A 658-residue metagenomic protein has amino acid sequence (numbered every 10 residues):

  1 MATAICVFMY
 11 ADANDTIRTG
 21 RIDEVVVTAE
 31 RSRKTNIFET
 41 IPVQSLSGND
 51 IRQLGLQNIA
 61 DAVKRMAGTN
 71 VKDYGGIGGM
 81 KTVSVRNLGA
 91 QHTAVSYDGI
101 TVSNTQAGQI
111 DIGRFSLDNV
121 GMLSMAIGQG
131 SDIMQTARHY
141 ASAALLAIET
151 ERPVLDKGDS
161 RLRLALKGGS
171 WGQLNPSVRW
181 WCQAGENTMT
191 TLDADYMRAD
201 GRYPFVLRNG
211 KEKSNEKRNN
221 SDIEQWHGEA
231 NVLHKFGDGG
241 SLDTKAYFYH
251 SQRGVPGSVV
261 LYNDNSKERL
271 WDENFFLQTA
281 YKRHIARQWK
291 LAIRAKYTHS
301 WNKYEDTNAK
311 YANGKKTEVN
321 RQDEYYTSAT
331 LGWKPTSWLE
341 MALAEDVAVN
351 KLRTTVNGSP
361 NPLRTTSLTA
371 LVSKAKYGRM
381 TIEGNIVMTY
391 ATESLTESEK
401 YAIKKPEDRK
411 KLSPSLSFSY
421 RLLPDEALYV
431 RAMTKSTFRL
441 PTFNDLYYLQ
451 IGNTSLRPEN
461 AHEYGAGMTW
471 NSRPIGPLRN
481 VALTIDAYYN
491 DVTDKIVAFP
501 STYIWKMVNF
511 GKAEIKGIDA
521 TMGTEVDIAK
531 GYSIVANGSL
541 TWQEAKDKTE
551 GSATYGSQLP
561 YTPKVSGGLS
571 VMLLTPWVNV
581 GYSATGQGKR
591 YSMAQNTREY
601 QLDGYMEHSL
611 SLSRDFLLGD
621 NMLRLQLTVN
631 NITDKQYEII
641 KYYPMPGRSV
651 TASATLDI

Functional and structural regions predicted by a protein language model:
D12-R52, A60, M125: Short, acidic, small-residue-rich periplasmic hinge/interaction motif at the N-terminus of Gram-negative outer-membrane
A60, K64-T101: Extracytoplasmic beta-strand/coil segments of soluble accessory domains associated with Gram-negative outer-membrane
L117-R163: A beta-strand signature from Gram-negative outer-membrane beta-barrel systems, especially the internal plug domain
G168-R198, N209-Q252, E273-K290, T336-L339 (+4 more regions): Transmembrane beta-barrel wall of Gram-negative outer-membrane proteins
G201-F205, N215-Q225, L233-L291, Y297-E324 (+2 more regions): Flexible loop and strand-edge segments within Gram-negative outer membrane beta-barrel domains
Q288-D306, Y429-M433, E459-K516, T521-G523 (+1 more regions): Membrane-embedded beta-barrel scaffold of Gram-negative outer-membrane proteins
T336-D346, N350, T354-N490, S570: Structural signature of Gram-negative outer-membrane beta-barrels, strongest in the C-terminal barrel of TonB-dependent
A482-D491, N509-S592, T633: Gram-negative outer-membrane beta-barrel transporters
